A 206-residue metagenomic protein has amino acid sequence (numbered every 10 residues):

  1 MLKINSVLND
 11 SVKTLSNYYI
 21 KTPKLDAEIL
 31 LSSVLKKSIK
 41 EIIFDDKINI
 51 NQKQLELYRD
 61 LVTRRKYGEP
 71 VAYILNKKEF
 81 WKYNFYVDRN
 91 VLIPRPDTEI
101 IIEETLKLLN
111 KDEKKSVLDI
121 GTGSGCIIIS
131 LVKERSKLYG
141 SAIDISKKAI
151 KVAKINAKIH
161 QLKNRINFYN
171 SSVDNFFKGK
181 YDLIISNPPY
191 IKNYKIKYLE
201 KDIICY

Functional and structural regions predicted by a protein language model:
M1-Y58: A short N-terminal interaction module
K13-T14, R64, N156: Amphipathic alpha-helical regulatory segments at dimerization interfaces that relay allosteric signals between sensory
T22-D26, Y73, Y198: Alpha-helix N-cap and coil->helix boundary residues
S33-K107: Conserved AdoMet
I39, K82, E200-Y206: Short glycine/proline- and charge-enriched loop/turn segments that cap or connect secondary-structure elements
A72, I93, D174, I191 (+1 more regions): Nucleotide phosphate-binding site architecture
Y86, I93, S130, D144 (+1 more regions): Conserved beta-strand segments that form the floor/walls of ligand-binding pockets within enzyme and binding domains
E99-E200: Conserved SAM/SAH cofactor-binding pocket of Class I
